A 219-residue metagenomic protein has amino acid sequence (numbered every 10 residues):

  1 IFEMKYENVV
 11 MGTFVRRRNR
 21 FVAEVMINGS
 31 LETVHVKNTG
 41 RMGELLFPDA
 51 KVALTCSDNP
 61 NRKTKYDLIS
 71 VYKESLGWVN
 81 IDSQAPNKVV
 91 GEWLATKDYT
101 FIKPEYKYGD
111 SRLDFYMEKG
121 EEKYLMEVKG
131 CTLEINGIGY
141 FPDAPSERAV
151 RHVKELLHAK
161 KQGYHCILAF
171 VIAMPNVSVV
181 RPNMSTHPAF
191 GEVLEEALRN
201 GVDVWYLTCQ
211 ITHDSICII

Functional and structural regions predicted by a protein language model:
F2, A173-I219: Domain-level recognition of nuclease-like catalytic cores that cleave nucleotide substrates
G12, L113-D143, L156: Conserved catalytic cores of phosphodiester-cleaving nucleases, focusing on short active-site segments
N19-E24: Short aromatic-glycine-enriched beta-strand elements
S30-L45: Beta-strand/loop nucleic-acid-binding surfaces
F47-P60, T208-C209: Flexible glycine-rich surface loops and low-complexity tracts that mediate binding to linear polymers
N59-G77: OB-fold/S1-family single-stranded nucleic acid-binding modules
W93-D110: A short acidic/basic microdomain associated with nuclease active sites
G137-E147, L157-T186, T208: Nucleic-acid nuclease catalytic cores
